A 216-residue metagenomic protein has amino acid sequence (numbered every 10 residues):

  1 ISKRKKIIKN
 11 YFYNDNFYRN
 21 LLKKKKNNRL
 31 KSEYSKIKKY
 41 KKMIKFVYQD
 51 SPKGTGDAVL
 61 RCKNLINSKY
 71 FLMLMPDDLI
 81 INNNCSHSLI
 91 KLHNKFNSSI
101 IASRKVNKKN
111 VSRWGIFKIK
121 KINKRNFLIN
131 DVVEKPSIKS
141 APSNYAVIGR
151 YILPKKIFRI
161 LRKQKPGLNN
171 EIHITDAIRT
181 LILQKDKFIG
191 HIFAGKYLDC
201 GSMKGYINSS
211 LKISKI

Functional and structural regions predicted by a protein language model:
I1-K3: Short beta-strand/loop segment that forms part of the nucleotide-sugar
I8, Y18-K23, L30-I119, R162-Q164: Conserved beta-loop-beta/alpha segment of the NTase-like Rossmann-fold superfamily that binds/positions NTPs
K26, I80-I81, T175, K196: Residue-level signal for alpha-helical context at structural boundaries
L72, S86, I90, I122-L198 (+1 more regions): Catalytic-core segments of class I nucleotidyltransferases/pyrophosphorylases that form NMP-activated intermediates
